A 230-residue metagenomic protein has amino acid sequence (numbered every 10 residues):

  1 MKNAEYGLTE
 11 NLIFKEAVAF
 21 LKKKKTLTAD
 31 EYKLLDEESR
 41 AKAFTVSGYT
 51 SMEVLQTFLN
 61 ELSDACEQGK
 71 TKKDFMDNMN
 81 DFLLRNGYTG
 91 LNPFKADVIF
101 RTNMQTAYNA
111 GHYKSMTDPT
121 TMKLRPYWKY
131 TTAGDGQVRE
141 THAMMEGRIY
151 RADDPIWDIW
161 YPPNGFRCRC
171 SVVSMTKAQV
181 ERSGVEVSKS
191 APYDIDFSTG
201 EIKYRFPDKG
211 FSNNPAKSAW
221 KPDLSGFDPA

Functional and structural regions predicted by a protein language model:
M1-G165, V173-A230: Domain-core detector
